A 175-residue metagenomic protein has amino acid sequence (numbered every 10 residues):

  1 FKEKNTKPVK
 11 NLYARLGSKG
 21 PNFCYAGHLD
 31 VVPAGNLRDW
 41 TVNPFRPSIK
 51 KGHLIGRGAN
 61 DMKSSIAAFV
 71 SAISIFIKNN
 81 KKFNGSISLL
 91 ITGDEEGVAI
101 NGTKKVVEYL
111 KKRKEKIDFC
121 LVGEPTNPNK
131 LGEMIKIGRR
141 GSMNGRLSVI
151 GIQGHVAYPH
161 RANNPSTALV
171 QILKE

Functional and structural regions predicted by a protein language model:
F1-R57, K78-F83: Acidic/His- and Gly-rich active-site-bordering loop/insert found across diverse amide/peptide-bond hydrolases
N60, S64-I73, I77-K174: Fold-level recognition of mixed alpha/beta catalytic cores in primary-metabolism enzymes, strongest
